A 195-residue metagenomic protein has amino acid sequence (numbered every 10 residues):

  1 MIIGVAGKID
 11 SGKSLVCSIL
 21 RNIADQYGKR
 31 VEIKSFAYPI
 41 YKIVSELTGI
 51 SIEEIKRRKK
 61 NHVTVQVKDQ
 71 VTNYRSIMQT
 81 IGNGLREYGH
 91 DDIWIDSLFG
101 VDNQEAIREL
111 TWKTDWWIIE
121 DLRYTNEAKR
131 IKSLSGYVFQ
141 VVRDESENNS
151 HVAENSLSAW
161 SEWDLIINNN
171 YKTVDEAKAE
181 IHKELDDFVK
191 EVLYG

Functional and structural regions predicted by a protein language model:
I3-V5, I119: Hydrophobic anchor at the beta1->P-loop junction of P-loop NTPases
A6-I9, T125-G195: Small-molecule kinase domains that catalyze NTP-dependent phosphoryl transfer to phosphate-bearing small molecules
K13: Conserved lysine of the Walker
V16: Hydrophobic positions on the alpha1 helix immediately C-terminal to the Walker A/P-loop
I19: Active-site signature of alpha/beta-hydrolase-fold catalytic machinery across serine- and Asp/Cys-nucleophile hydrolases
N22-E32: Post-Walker A helix-loop "phosphate-sensing" segment adjacent to the P-loop in P-loop NTPases
E32-S35, I119: Conserved RecA-like ASCE P-loop NTPase motor core of nucleic-acid helicases/translocases
Y38-T114: ATP-dependent small-molecule kinase phosphotransfer cores that center on conserved nucleotide phosphate-binding segments
